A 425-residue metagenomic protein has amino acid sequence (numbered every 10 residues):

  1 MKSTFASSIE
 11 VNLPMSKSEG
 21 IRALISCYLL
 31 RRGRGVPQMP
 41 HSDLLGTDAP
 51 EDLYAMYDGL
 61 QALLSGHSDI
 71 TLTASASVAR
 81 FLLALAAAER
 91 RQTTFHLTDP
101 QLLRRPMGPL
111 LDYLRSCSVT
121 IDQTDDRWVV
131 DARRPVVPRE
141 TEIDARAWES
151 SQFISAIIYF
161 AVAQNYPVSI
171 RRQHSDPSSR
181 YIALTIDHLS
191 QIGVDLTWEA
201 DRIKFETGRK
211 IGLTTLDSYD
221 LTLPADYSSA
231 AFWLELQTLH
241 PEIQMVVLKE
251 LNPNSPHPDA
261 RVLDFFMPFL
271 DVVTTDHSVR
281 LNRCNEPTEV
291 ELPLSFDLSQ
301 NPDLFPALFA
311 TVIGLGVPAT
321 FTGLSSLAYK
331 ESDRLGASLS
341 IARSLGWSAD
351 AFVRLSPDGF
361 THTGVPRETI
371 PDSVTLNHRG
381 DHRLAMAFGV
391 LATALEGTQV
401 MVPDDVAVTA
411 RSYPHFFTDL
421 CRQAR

Functional and structural regions predicted by a protein language model:
M1-R425: Short, structured segments at the rim of ligand-binding sites
